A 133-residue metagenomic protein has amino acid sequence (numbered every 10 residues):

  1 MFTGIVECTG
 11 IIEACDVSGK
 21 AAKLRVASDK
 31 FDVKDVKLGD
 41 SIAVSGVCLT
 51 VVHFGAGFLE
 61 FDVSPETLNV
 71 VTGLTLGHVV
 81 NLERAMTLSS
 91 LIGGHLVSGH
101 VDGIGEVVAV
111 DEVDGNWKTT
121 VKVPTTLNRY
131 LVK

Functional and structural regions predicted by a protein language model:
M1-K133: Conserved loop->alpha-helix
